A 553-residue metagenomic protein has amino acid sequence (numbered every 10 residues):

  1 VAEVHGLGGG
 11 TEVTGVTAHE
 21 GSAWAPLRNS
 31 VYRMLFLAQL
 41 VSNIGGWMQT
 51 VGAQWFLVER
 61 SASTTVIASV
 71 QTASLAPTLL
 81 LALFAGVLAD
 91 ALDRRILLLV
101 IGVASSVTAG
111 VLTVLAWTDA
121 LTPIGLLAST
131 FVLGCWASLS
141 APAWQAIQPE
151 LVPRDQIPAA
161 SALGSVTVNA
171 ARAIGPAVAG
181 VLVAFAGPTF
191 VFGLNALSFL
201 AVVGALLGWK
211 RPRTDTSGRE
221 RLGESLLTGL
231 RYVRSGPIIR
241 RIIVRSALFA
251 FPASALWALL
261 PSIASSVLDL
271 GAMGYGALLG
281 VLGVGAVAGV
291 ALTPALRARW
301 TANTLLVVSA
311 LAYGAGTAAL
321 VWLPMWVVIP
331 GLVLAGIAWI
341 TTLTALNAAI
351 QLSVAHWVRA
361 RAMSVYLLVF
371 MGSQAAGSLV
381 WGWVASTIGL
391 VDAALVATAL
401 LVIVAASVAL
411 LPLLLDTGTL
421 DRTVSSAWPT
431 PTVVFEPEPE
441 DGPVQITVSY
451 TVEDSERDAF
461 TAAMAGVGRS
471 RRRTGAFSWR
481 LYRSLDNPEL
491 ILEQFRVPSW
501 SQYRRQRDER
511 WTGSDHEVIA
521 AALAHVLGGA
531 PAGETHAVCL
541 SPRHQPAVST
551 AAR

Functional and structural regions predicted by a protein language model:
A2-T417: Alpha-helical transmembrane-bundle signature of multi-pass membrane transport and export proteins
D155, P237, W357, V452-A459 (+1 more regions): A generic structural signal for alpha-helix starts
V384, V444-T451, R480-E509: Short, well-ordered beta-strand segments in beta-rich or mixed alpha/beta enzyme and ligand-binding folds
S407-D441, R480-L490, H516-R553: Glycine-rich beta-strand-turn "strand-cap" elements at beta-sheet edges
W428-V467, R471: Non-transmembrane accessory domains of multi-pass membrane transporters/channels
E456-S484, L490-F495: Short, highly charged
R469-S478, R496-G533: An amphipathic, aromatic/His-enriched active-site/gating alpha helix that lines ligand/cofactor pockets
